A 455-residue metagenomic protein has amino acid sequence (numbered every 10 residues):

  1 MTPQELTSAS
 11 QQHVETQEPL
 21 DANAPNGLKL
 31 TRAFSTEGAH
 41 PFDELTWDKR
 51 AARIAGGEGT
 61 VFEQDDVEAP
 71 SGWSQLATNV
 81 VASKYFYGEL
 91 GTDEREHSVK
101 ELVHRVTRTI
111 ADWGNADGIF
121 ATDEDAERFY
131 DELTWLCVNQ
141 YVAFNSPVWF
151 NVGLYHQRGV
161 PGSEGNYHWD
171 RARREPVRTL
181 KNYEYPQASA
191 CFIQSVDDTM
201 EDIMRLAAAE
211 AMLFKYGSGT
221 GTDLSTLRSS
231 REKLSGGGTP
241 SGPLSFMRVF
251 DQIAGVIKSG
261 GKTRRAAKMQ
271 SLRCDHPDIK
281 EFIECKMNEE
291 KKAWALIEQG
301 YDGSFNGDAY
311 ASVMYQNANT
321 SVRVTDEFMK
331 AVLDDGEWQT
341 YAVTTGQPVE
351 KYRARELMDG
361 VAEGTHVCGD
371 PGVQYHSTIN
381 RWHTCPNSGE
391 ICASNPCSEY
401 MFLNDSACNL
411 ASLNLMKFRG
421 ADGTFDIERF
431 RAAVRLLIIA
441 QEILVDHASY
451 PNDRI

Functional and structural regions predicted by a protein language model:
M1-I455: Extended catalytic cores of very large enzyme megasubunits
